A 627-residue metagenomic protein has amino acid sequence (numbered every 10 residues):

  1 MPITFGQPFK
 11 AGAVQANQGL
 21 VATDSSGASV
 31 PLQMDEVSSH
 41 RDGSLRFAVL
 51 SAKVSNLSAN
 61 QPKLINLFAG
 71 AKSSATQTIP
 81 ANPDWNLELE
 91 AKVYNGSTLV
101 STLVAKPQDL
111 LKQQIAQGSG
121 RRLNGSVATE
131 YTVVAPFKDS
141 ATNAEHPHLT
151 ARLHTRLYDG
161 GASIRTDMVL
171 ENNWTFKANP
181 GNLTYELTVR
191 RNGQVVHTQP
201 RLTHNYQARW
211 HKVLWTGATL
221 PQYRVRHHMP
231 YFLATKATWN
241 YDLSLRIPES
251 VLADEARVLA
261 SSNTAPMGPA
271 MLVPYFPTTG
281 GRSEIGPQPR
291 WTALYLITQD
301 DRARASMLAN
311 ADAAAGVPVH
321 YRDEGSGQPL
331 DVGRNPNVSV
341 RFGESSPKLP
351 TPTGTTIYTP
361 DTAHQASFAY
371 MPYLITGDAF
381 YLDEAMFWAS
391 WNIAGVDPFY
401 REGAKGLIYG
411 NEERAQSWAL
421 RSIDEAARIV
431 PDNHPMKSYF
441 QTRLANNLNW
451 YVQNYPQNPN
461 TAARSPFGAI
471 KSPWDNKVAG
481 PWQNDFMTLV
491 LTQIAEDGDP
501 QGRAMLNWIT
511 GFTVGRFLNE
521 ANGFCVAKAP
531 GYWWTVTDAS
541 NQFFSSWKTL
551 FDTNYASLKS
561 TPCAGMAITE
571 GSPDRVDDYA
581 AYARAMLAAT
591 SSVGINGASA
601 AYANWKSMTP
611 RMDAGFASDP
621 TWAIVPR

Functional and structural regions predicted by a protein language model:
M1-F137: Alpha-mannosidase-like glycoside hydrolase catalytic domains involved in N-glycan trimming, generalizing to other
G120-R627: Catalytic cores of extracellular degradative/oxidative enzymes
